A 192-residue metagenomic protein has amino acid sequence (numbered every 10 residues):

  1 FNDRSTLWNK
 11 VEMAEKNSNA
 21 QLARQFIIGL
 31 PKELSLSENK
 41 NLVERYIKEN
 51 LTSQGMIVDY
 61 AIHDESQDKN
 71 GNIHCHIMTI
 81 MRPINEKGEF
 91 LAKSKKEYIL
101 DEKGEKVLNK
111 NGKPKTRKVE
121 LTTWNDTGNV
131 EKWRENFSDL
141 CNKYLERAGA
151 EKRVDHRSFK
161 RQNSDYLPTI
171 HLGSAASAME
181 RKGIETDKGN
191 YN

Functional and structural regions predicted by a protein language model:
F1-R4, E12, E65-I73, I80-N192: Single-stranded nucleic-acid nicking/binding segments centered on His-rich, glycine/basic loops
K10-S37: Active-site acidic/histidine clusters and adjacent loop/turn architecture that either coordinate catalytic ions
Q21, L51-S53, D68-N70: A cross-taxa feature marking solvent-exposed loop/turn segments within ectodomains of secreted and single-pass membrane
L30-K32, I62-D64, T79-M81: Flexible glycine-/small-residue-rich
K32-I62, W133-L140: A short, contiguous, amphipathic alpha-helix enriched in charged residues
N39-Y46, H74, L91-S94: "Short basic amphipathic alpha-helical interaction patches in structured regions
R45-Y46, Y60, C75, I80-R82: Mobile, glycine-rich extracellular loop/lid and propeptide segments that shape or gate substrate/ligand access
